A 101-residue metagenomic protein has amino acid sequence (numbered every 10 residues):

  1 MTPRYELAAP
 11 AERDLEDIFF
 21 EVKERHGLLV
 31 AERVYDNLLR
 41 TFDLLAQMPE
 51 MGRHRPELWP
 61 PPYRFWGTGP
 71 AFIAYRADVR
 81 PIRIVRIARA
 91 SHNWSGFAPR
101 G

Functional and structural regions predicted by a protein language model:
M1-W59: Basic, Lys/Arg-enriched alpha-helical interface segments
A9, G67-T68: Conserved strand-loop elements at the edges of beta-sheets that form or border functional pockets
P60-R64: Short, P/G- and charge-enriched loop/turn segments at secondary-structure junctions
T68-G101: Enriched for short, Lys/Arg-rich terminal
